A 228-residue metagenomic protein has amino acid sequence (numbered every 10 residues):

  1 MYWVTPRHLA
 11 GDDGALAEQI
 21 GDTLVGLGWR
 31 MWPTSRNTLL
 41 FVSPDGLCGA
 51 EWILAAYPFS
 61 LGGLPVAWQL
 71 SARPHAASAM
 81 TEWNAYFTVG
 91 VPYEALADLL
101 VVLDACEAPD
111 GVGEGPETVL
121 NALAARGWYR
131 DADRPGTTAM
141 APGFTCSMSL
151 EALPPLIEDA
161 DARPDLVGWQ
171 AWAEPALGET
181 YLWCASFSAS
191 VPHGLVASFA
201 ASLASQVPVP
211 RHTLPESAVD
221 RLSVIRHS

Functional and structural regions predicted by a protein language model:
M1-A15, V101-G111: Terminal, regulation- and interaction-focused segments at domain boundaries
L24-R36, A124-R134: Short secondary-structure junctions
P33-C48, A132-T145: Ser/Thr-rich, low-complexity intrinsically disordered terminal regions
L47-A97, S149-A197: Intrinsically disordered, low-complexity regulatory segments enriched in Ser/Thr/Pro and charged residues
S78-G136: Surface-exposed beta-loop interaction hotspot
L103-P109, A201-V209: Cytoplasmic membrane-interface segments at the C-terminal ends of transmembrane helices
G111-L123, P208-S228: Intrinsically disordered, low-complexity charged/polar segments
N121-D161: Aromatic/basic-lined ligand-recognition segments that form π-stacking hydrophobic pockets flanked by Lys/Arg to engage
